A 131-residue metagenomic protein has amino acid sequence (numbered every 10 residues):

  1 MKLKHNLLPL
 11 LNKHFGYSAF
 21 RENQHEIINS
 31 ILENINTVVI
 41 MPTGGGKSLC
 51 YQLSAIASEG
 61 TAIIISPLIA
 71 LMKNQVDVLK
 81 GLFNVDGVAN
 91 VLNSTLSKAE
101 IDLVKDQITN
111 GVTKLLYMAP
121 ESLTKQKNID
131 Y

Functional and structural regions predicted by a protein language model:
M1-K2, L116: Intrinsically disordered, low-complexity N-terminal extensions of nucleic-acid-metabolism proteins
K4-E22: Dynamic helix-loop-helix/coil hinge segments at AAA+ ATPase domain boundaries and subdomain interfaces
E22-Y131: Conserved P-loop/Walker A NTP-binding site and adjacent catalytic elements of P-loop NTPases
